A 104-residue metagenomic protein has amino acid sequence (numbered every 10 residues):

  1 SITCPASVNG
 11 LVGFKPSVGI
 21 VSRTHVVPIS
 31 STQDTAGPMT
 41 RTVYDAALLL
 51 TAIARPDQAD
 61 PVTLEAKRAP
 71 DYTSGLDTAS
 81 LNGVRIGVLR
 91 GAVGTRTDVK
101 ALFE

Functional and structural regions predicted by a protein language model:
S1-G10: FAD-binding core of FAD-dependent oxidoreductases, characterized by glycine-rich FAD pyrophosphate-binding loops
V12-L102: A short helix-breaking turn/cap at a secondary-structure junction
